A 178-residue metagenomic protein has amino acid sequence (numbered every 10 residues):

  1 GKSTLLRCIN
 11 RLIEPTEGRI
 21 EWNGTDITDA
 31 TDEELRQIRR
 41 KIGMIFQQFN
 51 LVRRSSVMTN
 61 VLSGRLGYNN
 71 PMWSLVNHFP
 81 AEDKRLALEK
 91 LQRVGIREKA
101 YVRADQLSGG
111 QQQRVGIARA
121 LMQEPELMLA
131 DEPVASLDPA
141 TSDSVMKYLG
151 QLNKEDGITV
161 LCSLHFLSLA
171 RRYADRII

Functional and structural regions predicted by a protein language model:
N10: Helix-to-loop junction immediately C-terminal to a conserved catalytic motif
G18-D26, I38: Conserved ABC transporter NBD signature motif
T25-D26, N69, W73-E98: Conserved ABC ATPase "signature" region
R103-L107, Q111: Conserved ABC ATPase signature
E124: Conserved catalytic motifs of ABC-family nucleotide-binding domains
M128-D131: Catalytic Walker B motif of ABC-type/P-loop ATPase nucleotide-binding domains
P139-T141: Helix N-cap at the start of a conserved alpha-helix in ABC-type nucleotide-binding domains
